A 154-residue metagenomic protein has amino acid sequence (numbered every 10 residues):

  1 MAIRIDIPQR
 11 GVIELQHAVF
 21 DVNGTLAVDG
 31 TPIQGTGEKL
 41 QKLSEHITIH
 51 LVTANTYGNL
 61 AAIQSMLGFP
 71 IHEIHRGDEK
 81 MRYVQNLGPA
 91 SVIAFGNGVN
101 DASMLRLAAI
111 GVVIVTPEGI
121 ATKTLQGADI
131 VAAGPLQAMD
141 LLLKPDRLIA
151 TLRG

Functional and structural regions predicted by a protein language model:
M1-F20, G154: Non-catalytic pre-domain segments flanking phosphatase-related domains
Q9-G11, Q41, N86: Short, conserved, surface-exposed binding loops centered on an aromatic residue
G11-G30, L105: Asp-based phosphoryl-transfer active-site loop
E14-Q16, I47, A90-S91: Short coil/turn segments at beta-strand junctions that form active-site/ligand-binding loops
Q16, Q34, E38, A121: Short glycine/proline-centered loop/turn elements that form peptide/ligand docking sites
V19, L26, T36, L51-V52 (+3 more regions): Long, contiguous hydrophobic alpha-helical segments, chiefly transmembrane helices and signal peptides
T25-T31, T36-I63: Substrate-recognition element of Asp-dependent hydrolases with the DxDx(T/V) motif
N55-G154: C-terminal cap/substrate-recognition subdomain and adjoining C-terminal extension of metal-dependent phosphatase-like
